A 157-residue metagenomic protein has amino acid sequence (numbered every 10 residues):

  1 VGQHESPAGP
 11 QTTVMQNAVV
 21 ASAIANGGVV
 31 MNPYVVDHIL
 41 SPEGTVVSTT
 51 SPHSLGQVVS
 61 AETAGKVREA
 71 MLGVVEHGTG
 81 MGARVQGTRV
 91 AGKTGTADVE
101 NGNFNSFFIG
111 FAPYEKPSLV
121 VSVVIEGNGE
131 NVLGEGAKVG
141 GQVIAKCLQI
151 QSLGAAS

Functional and structural regions predicted by a protein language model:
V1-S54, E62, M71-G154: Active-site beta-strand/loop architecture of penicillin-binding DD-peptidases
